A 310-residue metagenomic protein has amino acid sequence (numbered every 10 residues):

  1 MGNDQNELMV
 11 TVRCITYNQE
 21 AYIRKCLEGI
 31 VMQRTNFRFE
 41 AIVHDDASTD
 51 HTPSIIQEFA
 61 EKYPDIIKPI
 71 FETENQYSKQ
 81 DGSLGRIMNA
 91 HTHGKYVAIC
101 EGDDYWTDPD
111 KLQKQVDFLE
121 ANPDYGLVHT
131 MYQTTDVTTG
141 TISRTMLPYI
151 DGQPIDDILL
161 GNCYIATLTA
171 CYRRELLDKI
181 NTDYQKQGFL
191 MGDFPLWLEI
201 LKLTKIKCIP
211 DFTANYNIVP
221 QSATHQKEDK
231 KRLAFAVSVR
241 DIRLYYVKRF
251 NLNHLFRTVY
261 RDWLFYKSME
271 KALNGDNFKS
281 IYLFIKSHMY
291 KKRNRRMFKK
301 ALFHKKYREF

Functional and structural regions predicted by a protein language model:
L8-T11, E40, P195: Cell-envelope/extracellular polymer assembly enzymes that use nucleotide-activated donors
N18, I30, D46-A47: Conserved short acidic donor-positioning loop in nucleotide-sugar-dependent glycosyltransferases
E28-R38: Short, acidic, metal-binding catalytic loop of nucleotide-sugar glycosyltransferases
D45-S54, E74, E101: A conserved acidic beta->alpha catalytic loop
E72-H93, K114: Glycine-rich, basic loop-to-helix element that forms the pyrophosphate-binding segment of sugar-nucleotide handling
A90, T130, P148-F235: Conserved nucleotide-sugar donor-binding catalytic segment
V97: Short aromatic/hydrophobic "clamp" motif used to bind/position activated sugar donors
D110-S143: Conserved donor NDP-sugar-binding/catalytic core segment of glycosyltransferases
